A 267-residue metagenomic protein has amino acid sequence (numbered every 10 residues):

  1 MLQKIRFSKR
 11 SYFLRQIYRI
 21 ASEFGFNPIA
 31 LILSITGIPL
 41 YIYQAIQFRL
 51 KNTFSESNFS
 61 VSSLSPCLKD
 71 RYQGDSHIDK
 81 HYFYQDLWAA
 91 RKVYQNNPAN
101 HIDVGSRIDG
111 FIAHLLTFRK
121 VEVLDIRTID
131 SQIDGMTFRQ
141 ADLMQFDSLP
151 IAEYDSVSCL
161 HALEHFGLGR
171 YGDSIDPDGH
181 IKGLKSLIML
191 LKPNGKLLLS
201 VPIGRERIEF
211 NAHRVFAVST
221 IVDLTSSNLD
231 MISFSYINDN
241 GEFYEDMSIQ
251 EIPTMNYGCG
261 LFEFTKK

Functional and structural regions predicted by a protein language model:
M1-S65: Membrane-proximal basic amphipathic "stem/tether" segments
F48-A99: Class I SAM-dependent methyltransferase Rossmann-like catalytic core, especially the SAM/SAH-binding loop
Q95, N100-F146: Class I SAM-dependent methyltransferase SAM/SAH-binding core
F146-V157: A short acidic, Gly/Pro-enriched loop at the edge of an enzyme's catalytic core that lines a small-molecule cofactor
S158-L163: A conserved beta-strand element that flanks and buttresses the S-adenosyl-L-methionine
I175-K196: A short glycine-rich, Lys/Arg-flanked "PGG" loop and its adjoining helix->strand segment in the class I
D178, L199, G204-D223: Acceptor-substrate binding/catalytic loop of class I
V218-K267: Class I S-adenosyl-L-methionine
